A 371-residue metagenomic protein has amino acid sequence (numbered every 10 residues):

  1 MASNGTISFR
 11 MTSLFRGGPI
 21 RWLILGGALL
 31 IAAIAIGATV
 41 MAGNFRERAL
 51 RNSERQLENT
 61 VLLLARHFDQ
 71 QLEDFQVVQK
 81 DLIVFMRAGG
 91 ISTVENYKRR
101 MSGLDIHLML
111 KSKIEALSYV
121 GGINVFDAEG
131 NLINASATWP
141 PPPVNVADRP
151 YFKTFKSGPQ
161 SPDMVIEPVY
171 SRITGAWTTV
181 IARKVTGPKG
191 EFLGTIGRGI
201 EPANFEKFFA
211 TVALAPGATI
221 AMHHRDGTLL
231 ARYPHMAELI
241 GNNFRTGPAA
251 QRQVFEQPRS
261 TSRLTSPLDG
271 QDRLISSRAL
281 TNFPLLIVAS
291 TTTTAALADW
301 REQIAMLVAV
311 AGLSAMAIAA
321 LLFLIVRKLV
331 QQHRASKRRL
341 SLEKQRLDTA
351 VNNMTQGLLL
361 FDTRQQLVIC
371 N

Functional and structural regions predicted by a protein language model:
M1-L29, R334: Positive-inside N-terminal membrane-insertion signal
A2-I7, R225-D226, A237, N242-L307: Extracellular/periplasmic juxtamembrane segments that couple receptor/chemosensory ectodomains to their
T12, I20-I24, L30-N96, E115-Y119 (+1 more regions): Juxtamembrane extracytoplasmic/periplasmic/luminal helical "stalk" adjacent to the first N-terminal
A38-G43, V310, S314-Q331: Cytosolic-side ends of inner-membrane transmembrane helices, especially those that anchor bacterial signal-transduction
Q70, I114-N124, A128-V212, T219 (+2 more regions): Extracytoplasmic/periplasmic ligand-binding sensor regions of membrane-associated signaling proteins
L132-I133, L229-L230, L367-V368: Conserved hydrophobic beta-strand signature of PAS-family and PAS-like sensory domains
Q332-T349: Short, charged amphipathic alpha-helical "coupling" segments at sensory-output junctions in signaling proteins
